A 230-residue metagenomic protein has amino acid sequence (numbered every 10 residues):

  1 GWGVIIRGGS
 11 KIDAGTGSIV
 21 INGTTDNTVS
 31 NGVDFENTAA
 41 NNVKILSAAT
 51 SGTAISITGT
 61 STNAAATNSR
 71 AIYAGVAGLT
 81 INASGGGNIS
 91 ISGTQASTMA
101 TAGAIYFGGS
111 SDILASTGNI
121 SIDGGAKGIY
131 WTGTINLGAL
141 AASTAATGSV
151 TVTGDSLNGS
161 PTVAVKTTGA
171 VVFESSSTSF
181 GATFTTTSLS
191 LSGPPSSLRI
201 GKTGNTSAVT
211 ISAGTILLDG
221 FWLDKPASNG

Functional and structural regions predicted by a protein language model:
G1-G230: Extracellular lectin-like interaction modules
